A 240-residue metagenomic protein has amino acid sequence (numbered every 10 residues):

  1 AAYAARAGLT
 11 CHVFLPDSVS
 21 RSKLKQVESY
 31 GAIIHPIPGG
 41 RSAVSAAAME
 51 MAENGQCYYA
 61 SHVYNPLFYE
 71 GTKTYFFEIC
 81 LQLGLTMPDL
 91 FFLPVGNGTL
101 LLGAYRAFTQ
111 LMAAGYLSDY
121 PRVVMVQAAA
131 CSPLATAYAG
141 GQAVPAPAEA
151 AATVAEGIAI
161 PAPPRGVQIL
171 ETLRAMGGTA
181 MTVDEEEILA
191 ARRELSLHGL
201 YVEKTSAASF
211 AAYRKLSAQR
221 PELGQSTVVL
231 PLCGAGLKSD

Functional and structural regions predicted by a protein language model:
A1-R6, R21-L24, Y69, N97-A104 (+3 more regions): Short glycine/serine/threonine-rich phosphate/pyrophosphate-binding segments that cradle anionic phosphate groups
A1-T10, Q82, T109, A211-P221: Alpha-helix C-terminal capping segments
Y3-F14, S18, R106-A114, G141-V144: A glycine- and small-aliphatic-rich helix-loop capping segment at beta-alpha/alpha-beta transitions that lines
A4, V27, I79, F91-F92 (+6 more regions): Buried hydrophobic positions in well-ordered alpha/beta secondary-structure cores of metabolic enzymes
C11-M87, Q142, A152-L170: Small/polar-residue-rich loop-to-helix segments that shape phosphate-bearing ligand pockets
S42-Q56, Q110-K204: Active-site/ligand-binding loops adjacent to catalytic centers
I79, L83-R106: Glycine-rich ThDP/TPP pyrophosphate-binding loop and its adjacent helix/strand module within ThDP-dependent enzymes
S118, A146-E149, T172, A207-D240: Phosphate-binding loop/pocket of nucleotide- and phosphate-handling active sites
